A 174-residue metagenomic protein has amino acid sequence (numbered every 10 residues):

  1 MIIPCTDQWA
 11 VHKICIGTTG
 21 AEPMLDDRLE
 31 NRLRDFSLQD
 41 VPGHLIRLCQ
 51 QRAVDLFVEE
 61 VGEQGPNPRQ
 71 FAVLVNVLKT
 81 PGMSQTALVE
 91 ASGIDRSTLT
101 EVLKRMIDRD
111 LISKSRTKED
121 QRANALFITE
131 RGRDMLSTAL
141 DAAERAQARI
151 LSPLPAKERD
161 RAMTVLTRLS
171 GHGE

Functional and structural regions predicted by a protein language model:
M1-Q64, I128: N-terminal leader segment of winged-helix/HTH proteins
T6, V54, G82, K104-T167: Charged, amphipathic alpha-helical coiled-coil/dimerization segments
D35, G171-E174: Short, charged, intrinsically disordered terminal tails
S37, R47, Q51, D55-T98: N-terminal helix-turn-helix DNA-binding core of bacterial DNA-binding proteins
V41, P68-R69, A146: A generic structural signal for residues located within well-ordered alpha-helices of large catalytic or ligand-binding
R47, G62, L78, L140 (+2 more regions): Alpha-solenoid HEAT/Armadillo repeat architecture
